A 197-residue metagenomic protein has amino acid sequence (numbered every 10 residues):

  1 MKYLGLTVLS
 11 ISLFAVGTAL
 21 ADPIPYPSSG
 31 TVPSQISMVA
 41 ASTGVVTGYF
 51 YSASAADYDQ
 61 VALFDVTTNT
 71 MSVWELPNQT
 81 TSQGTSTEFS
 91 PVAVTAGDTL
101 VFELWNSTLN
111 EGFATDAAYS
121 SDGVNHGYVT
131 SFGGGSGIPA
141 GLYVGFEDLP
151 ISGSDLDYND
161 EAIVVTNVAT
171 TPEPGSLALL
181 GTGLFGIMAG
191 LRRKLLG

Functional and structural regions predicted by a protein language model:
M1-P23, V164-F185: Short, threonine-centered small-residue motifs that mark membrane-proximal processing/anchoring sites and TM-junction
T18, Y143, D160: A residue-level signal for beta-strand positions that form part of recognition/binding surfaces within mature
D22-G145, L149-I151: Extracellular distal adhesion/interaction modules in secreted or cell-surface proteins
L100, E161, V165: Residue-level detector of short, conserved catalytic/binding motifs and their immediate flanks
S152, G186: Flexible, glycine-rich phosphate/dinucleotide-binding loops and adjacent beta-alpha linkers at cofactor/substrate
G153-A162: Extracellular carbohydrate recognition
A189-G197: C-terminal membrane-anchoring or membrane-association module
